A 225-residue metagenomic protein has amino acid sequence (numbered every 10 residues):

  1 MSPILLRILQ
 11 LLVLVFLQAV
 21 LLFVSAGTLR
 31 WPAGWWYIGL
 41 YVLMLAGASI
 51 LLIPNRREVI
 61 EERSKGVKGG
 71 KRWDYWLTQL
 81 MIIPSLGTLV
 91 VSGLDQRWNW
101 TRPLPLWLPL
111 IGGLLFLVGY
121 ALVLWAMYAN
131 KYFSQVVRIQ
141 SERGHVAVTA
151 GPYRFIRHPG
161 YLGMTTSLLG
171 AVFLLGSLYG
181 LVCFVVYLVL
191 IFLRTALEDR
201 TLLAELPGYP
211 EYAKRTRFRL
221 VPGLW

Functional and structural regions predicted by a protein language model:
M1-Y153, L162-W225: Membrane-anchoring alpha-helices and their flanking helix-loop junctions
I156: Conserved SAM-binding loop
